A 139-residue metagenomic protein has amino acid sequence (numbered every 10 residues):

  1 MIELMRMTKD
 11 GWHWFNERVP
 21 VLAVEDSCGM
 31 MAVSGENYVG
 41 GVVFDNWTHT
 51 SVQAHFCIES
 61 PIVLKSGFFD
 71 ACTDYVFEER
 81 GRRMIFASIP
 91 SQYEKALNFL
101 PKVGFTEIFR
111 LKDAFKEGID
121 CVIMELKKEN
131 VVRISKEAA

Functional and structural regions predicted by a protein language model:
M1-A23: Short amphipathic alpha-helix that is part of the acyltransferase structural core
D26-G40: Conserved beta-hairpin
W47-P61, S88: Conserved acetyl-CoA binding element of GNAT-fold acetyltransferases
E59-D70, Y93-K95: Conserved glycine-rich acetyl-CoA-binding loop
E78-I89: Conserved GNAT acetyl-CoA-binding A-motif
S88, T106-C121: Conserved catalytic-core motifs of GNAT/GCN5-like acyltransferases
Q92-F109: Conserved active-site alpha-helix within GNAT-family acetyltransferase domains
A114-A139: C-terminal "cap" of GNAT-fold acetyltransferases
